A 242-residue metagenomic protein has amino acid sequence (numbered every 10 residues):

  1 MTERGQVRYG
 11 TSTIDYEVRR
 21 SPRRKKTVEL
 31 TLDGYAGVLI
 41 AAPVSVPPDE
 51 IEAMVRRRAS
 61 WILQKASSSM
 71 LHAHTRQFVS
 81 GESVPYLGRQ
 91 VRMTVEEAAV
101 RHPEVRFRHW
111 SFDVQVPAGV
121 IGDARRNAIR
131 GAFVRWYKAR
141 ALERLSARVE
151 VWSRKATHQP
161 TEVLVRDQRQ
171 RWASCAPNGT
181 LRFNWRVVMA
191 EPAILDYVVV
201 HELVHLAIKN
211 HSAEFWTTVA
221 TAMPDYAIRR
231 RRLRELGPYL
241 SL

Functional and structural regions predicted by a protein language model:
M1-Y197, L206-L242: Active-site-proximal or metal-binding-adjacent scaffold patches in catalytic folds
E202: Walker B catalytic acidic pair
